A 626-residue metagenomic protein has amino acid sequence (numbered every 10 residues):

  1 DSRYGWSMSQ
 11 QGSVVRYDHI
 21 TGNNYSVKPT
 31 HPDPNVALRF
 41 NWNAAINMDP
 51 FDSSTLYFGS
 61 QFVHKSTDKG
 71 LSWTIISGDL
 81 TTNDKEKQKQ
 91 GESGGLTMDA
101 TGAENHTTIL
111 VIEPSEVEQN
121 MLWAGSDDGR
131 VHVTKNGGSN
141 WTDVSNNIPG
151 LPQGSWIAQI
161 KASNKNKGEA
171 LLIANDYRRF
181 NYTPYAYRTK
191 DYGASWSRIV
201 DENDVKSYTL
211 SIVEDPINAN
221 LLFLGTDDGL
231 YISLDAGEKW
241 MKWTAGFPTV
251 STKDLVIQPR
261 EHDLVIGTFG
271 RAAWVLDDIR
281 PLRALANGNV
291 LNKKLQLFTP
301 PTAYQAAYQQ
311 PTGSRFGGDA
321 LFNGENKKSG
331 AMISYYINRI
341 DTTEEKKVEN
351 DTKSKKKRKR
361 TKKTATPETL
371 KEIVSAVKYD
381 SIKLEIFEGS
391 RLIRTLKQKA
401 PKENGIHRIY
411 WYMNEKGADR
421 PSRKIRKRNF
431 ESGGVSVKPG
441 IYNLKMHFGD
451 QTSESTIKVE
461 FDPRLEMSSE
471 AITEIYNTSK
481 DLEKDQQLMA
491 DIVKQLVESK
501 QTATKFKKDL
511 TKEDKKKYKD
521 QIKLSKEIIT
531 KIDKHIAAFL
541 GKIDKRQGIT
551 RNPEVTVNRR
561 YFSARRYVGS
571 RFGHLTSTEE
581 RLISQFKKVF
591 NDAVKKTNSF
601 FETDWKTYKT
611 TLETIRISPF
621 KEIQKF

Functional and structural regions predicted by a protein language model:
D1-L321, K328-A331, N338-I340: Beta-propeller blade termini and top-face loops
G59, D380, E403-I409, G433-I441 (+1 more regions): A glycine-anchored, Pro-Gly-centered beta-turn/N-cap motif
P281-Q309, E454-L488: Low-complexity, Pro/Ser/Thr- and charge-rich linker/hinge segments at domain boundaries
A307-S381, R408, D485-Q486: Contiguous beta-strand segments within globular domains
L384-E388, M446: Conserved aromatic beta-strand anchor motif in extracellular beta-sandwich/beta-rich domains
L392-G433: Glycine-centered tight-turn motifs at strand-turn-strand junctions
G417-P421, H447-S455: Short acidic/polar inter-strand loop motif in beta-rich domains
I441, F448, I457, L488-F626: Mature extracytoplasmic or organellar-lumen-exposed domains after removal of signal/transit peptides
